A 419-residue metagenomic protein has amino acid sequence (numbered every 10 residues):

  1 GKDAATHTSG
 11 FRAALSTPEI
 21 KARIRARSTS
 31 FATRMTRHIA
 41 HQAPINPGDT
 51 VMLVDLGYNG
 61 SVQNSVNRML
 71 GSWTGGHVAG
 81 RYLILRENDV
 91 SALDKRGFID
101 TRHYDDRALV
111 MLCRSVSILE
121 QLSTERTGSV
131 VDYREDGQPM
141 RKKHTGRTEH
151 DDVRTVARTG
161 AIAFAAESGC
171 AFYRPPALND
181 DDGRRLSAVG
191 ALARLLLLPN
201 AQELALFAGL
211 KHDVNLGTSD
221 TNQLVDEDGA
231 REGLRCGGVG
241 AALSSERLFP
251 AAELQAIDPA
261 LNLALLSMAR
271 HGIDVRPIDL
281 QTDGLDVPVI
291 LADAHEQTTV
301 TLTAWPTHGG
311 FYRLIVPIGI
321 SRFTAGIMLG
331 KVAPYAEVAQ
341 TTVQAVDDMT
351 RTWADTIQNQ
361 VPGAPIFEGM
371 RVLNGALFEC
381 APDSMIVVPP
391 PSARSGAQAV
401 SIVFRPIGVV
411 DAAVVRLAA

Functional and structural regions predicted by a protein language model:
G1-P288, P406-A418: Long, low-complexity, Lys/Arg-enriched
A43-D49, P317-S321, A393-G396: Flexible, charged surface loops at secondary-structure boundaries
D49-L53, F323-I327, V400: Generic beta-sheet signal
T145-D151, T155, T159, P306 (+3 more regions): Mixed-charge (acidic/basic) macromolecular-recognition segments
H271-P288, M349-A419: Activation corresponds to long, low-complexity, non-globular regions
A294-G319, V361-F378: Extracellular carbohydrate recognition and processing domains and analogous Trp-centered ligand-binding platforms
L314-E337: Extracellular beta-strand ligand-recognition surfaces/modules
